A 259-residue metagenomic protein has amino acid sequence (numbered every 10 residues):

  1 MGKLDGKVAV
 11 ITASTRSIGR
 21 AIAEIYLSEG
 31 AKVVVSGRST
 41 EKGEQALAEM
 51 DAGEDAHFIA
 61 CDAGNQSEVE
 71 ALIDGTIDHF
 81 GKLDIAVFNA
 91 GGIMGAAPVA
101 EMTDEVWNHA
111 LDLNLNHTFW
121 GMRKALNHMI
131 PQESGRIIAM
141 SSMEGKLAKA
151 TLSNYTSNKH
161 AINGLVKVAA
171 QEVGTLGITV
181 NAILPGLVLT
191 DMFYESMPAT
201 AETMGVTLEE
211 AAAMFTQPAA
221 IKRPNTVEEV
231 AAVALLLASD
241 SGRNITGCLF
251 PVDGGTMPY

Functional and structural regions predicted by a protein language model:
V8, T15-R16, S39: Conserved glycine-rich cofactor-binding loop
A97-V99, V106-L111, I137, F215: Substrate-binding pocket helix/loop in short-chain dehydrogenase/reductase
M122, N158, V166: Active-site helix of classical SDR
M122, S134, I221-V252, M257: C-terminal substrate-recognition "lid" of short-chain dehydrogenase/reductases
N127, Q171-E172, R243: Alpha-helical segment proximal to the catalytic Tyr-Lys
S142: Residue(s) in the substrate-gating loop at a strand-loop-helix junction that position the organic substrate next
G174, T179, I245-G247: Short, small/polar-rich loop/turn modules that mediate ligand/substrate recognition or access, typified
